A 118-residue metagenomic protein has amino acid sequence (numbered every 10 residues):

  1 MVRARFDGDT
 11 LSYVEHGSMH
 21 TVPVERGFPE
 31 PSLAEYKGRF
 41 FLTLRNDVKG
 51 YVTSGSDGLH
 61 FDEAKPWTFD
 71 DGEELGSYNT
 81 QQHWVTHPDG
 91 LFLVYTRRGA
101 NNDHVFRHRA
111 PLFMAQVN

Functional and structural regions predicted by a protein language model:
M1-E30, A34-G76, T86-G90, T96-N118: Beta-rich carbohydrate-recognition and catalytic domains
Y78-Q82: Alpha-helical scaffolding within the catalytic cores of extracellular/periplasmic polymer-degrading hydrolases
